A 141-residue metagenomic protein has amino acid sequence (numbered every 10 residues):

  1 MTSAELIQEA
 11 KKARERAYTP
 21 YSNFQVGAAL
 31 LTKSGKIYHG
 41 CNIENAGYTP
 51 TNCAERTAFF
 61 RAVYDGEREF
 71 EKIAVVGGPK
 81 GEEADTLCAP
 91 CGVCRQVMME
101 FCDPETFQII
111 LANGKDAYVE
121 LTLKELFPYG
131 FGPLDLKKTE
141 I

Functional and structural regions predicted by a protein language model:
T2-R16, R68-I141: C-terminal binding/interaction regions
T19-Y21: Short Gly/Pro-enriched turn/cap motifs at secondary-structure boundaries
N23-L31: Short beta-strand scaffold segments in enzyme catalytic cores
N42-R56: Compact, glycine-rich, soluble single-domain proteins
C53, T57, V93-Q96: Short amphipathic alpha-helical face segments that pack within enzyme cores and frequently flank/anchor catalytic
A54-V75: Short, solvent-exposed cationic patches
